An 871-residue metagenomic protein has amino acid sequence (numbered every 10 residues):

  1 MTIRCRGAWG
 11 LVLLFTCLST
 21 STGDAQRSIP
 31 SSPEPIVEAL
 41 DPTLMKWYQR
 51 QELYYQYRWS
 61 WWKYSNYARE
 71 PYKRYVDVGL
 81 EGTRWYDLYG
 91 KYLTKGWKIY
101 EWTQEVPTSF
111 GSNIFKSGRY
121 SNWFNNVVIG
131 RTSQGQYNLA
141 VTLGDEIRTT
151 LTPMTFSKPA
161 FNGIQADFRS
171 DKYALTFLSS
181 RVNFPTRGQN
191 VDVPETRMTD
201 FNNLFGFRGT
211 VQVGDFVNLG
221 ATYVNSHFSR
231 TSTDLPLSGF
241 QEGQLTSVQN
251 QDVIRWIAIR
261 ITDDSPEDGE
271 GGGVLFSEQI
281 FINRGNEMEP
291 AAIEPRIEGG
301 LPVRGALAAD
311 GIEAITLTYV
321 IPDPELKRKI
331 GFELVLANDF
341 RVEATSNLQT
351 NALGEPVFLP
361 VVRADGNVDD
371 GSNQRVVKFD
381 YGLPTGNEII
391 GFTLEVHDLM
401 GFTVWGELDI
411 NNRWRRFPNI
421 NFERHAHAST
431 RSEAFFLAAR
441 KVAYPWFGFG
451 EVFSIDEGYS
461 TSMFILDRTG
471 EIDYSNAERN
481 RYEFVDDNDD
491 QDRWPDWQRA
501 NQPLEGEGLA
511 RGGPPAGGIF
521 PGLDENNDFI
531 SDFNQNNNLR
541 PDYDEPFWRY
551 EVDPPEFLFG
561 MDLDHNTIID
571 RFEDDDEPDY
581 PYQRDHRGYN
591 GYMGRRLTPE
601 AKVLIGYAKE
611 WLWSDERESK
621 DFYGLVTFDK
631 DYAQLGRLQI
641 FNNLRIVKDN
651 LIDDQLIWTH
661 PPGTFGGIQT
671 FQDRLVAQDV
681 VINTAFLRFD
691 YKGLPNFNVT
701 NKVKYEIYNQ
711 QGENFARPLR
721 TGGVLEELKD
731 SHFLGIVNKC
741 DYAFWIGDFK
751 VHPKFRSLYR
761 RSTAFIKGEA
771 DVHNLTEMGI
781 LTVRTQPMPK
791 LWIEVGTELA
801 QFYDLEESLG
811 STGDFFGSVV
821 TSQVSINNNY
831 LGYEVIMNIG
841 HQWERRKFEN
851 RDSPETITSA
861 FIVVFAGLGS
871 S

Functional and structural regions predicted by a protein language model:
M1-W9: Bacterial N-terminal signal peptides that target proteins for export
G10-S19: Bacterial N-terminal signal peptides
S21-R27: Boundary at the C-terminal end of the N-terminal hydrophobic targeting segment
R27-T763, T858-A860: Outer-membrane beta-barrel channel domains
H565, R784, K790-Q842: Outer membrane beta-barrel transmembrane domains
L725-E727, I766-H773, Y803-T821, E849-S853: Outer-membrane beta-barrel domain signature, especially the mid-to-C-terminal portions of large Gram-negative OMP
I746-A800: Eukaryotic tandem repeat interaction scaffolds
P854-S871: Outer-membrane beta-barrel "beta-signal"
